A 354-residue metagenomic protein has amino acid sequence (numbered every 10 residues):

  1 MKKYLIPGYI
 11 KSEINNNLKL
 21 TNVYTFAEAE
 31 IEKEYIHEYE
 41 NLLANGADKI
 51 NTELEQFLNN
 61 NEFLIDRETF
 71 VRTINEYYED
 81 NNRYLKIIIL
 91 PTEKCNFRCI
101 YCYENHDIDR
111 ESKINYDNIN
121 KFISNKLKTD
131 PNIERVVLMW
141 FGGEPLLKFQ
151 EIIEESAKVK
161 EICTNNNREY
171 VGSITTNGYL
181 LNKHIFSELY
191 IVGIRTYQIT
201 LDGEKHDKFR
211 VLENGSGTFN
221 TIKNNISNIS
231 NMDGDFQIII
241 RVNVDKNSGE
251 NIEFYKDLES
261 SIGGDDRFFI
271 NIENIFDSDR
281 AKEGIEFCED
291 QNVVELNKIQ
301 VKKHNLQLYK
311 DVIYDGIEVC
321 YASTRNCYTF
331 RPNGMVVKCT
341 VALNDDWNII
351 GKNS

Functional and structural regions predicted by a protein language model:
K3-E30, I50-I88, P131: N-terminal [4Fe-4S]-dependent radical SAM core
E30-A47: Short amphipathic alpha-helical recognition elements used for nucleic-acid or partner binding across transcription
A44-I50, I349-S354: Short, solvent-exposed cationic patches
I88, T92, E104-N274: Conserved glycine-rich "GG(E/T)P / GGGxP" loop and the immediately following alpha-helix in the radical SAM core
K94-E104, K338-V341: Local cysteine-cluster metal-coordination motifs and their immediate loop/turn environment, predominantly Fe-S cluster
C95, I174, G334: Conserved, mostly hydrophobic/aromatic
D207-V337, D346-K352: Radical SAM enzyme [4Fe-4S]-AdoMet core and its adjacent flexible, acidic and glycine-rich loops/tails across
